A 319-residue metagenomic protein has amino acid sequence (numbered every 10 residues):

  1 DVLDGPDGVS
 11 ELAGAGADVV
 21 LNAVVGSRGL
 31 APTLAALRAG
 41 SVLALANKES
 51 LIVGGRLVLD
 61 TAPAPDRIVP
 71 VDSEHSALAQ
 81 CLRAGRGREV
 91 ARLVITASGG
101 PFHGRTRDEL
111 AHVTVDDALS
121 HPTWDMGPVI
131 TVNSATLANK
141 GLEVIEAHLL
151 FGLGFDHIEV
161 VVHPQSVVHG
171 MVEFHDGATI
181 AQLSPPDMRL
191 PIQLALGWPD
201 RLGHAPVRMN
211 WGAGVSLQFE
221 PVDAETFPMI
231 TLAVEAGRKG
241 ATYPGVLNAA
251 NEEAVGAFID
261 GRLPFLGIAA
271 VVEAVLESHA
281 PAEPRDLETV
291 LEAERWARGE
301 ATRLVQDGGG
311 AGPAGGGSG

Functional and structural regions predicted by a protein language model:
D1-G319: Catalytic, metal-anchored helix/loop core of enzyme active sites in primary metabolism
